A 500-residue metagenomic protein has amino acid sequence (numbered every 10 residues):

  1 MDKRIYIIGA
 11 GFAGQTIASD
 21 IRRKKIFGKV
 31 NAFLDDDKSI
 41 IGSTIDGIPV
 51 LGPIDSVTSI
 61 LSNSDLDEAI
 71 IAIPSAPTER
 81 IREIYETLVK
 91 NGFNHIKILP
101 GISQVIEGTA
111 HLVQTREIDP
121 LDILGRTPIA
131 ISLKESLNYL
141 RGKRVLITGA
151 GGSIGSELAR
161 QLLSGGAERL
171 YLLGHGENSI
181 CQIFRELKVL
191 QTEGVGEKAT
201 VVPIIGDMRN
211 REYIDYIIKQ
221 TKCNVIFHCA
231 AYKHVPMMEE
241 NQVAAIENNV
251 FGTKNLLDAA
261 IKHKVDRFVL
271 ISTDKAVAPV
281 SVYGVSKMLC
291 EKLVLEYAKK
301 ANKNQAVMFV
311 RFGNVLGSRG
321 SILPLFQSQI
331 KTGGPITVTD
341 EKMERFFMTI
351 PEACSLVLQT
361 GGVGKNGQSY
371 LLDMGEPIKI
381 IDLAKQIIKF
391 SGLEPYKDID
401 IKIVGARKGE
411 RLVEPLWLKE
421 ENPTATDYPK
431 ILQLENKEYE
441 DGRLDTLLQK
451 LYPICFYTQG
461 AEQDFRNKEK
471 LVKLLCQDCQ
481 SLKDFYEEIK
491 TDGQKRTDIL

Functional and structural regions predicted by a protein language model:
M1-N94, N178-Q182, A199-V202, G206: A solvent-exposed beta-alpha-beta segment
I5, K24, A130, E135-Y139 (+2 more regions): Strand-loop microenvironment adjacent to phosphate/nucleotide-handling motifs in alpha/beta enzyme folds
L61, D65-L66, A167, I218 (+3 more regions): Proline-aspartate-enriched helix->loop->beta-strand connector
R82-L99, R169-G176, Q220, E240-R267: NAD(P)-cofactor binding segment of oxidoreductase domains
R82-R144, I261: Flexible, Lys/Arg-rich cytosolic regulatory linkers and terminal tails that connect or flank
V105-V113, H228, Y232-V235, E239-M288 (+1 more regions): Conserved Rossmann-fold NAD(P)-dependent oxidoreductase catalytic core, especially the SDR/UDP-sugar
V145-L162: N-terminal Rossmann NAD(P)H-binding glycine-rich loop of SDR-like oxidoreductase domains
V202-V225: Conserved Rossmann-fold cofactor-binding substructure of NAD(P)-dependent oxidoreductases
